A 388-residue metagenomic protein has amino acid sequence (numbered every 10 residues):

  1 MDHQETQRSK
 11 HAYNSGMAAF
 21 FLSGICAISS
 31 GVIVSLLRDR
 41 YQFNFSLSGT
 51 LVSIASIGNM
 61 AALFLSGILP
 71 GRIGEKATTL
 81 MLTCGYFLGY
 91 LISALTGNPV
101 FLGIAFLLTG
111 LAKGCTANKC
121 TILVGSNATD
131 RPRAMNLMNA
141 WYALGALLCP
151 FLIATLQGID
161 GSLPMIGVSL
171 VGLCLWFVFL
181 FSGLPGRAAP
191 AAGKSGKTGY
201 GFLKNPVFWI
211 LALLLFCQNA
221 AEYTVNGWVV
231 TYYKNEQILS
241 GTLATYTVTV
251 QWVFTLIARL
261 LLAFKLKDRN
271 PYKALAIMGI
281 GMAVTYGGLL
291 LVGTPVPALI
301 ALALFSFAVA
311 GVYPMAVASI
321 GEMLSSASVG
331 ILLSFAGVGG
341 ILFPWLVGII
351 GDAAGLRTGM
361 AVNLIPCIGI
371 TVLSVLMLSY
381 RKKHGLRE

Functional and structural regions predicted by a protein language model:
S30-G31, P206-I257: Extracytoplasmic gate region of multi-pass secondary transporters
Q42, G74, L95-V100, T129 (+3 more regions): Helix-breaking motifs and short loop linkers at transmembrane-helix boundaries and internal kinks in secondary membrane
A61-P99: Conserved MFS/SLC helix-loop-helix module at the cytosolic interface between two early adjacent transmembrane helices
A62-E75, A258-N270, G351-D352: Helix-to-loop junctions at the C-terminal end of transmembrane segments in multipass secondary transporters
A105-A140: Cytoplasmic helix-loop-helix junction between adjacent transmembrane helices in 12-TM secondary transporters
C115-A128, A310-L324: Intracellular juxtamembrane helix-capping segments at the cytosolic ends of symmetry-related transmembrane helices
D130-R131, N136-P185: Helix-loop-helix hairpin linking two adjacent transmembrane segments in secondary transporters
R269-A316: C-terminal transmembrane helical hairpin of 12-TM major facilitator-type secondary transporters
